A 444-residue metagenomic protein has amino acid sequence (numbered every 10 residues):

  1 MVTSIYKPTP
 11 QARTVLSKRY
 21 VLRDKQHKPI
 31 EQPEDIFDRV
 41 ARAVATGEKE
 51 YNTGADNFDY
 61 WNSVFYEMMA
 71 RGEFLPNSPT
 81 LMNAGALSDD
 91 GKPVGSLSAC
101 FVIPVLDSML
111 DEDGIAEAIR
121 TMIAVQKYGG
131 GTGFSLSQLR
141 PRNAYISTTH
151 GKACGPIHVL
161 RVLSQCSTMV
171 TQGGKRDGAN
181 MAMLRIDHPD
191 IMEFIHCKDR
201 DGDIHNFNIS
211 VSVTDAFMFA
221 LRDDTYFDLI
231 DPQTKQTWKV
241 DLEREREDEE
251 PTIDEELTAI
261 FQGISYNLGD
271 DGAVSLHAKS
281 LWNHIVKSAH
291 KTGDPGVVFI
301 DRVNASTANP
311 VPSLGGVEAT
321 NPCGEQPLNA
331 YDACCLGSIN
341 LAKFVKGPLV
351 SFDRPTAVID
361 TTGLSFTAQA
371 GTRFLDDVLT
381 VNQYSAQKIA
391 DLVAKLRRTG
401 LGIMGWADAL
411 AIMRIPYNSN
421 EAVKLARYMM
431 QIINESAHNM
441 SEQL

Functional and structural regions predicted by a protein language model:
M1-L444: Extended catalytic cores of very large enzyme megasubunits
